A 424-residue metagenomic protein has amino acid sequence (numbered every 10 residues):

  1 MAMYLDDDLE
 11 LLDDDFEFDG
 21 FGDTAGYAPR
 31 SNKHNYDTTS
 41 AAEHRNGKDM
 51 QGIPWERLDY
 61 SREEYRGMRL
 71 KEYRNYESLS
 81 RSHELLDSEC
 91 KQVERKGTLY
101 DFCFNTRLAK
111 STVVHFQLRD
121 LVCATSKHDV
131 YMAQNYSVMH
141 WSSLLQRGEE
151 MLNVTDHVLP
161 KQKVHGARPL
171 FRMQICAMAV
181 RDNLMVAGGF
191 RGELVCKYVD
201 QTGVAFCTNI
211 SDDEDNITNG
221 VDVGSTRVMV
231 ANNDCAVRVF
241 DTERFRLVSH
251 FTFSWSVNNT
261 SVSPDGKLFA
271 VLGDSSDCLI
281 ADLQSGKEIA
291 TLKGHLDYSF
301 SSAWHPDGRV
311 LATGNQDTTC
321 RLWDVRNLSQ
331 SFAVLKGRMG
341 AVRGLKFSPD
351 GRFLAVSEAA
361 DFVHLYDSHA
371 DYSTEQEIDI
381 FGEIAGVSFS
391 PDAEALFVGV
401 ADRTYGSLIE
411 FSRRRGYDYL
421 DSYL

Functional and structural regions predicted by a protein language model:
M1-M151, R168: Intrinsically disordered terminal extensions that flank WD40 beta-propeller domains in eukaryotic WD-repeat scaffold
H83-S275, L279-A281, T291-K293, K336 (+1 more regions): WD40 beta-propeller repeat fold
T242, S263, L283, H305 (+4 more regions): Short, acidic, Ser/Thr-enriched surface-loop or helix-capping motifs
N259-T260, D297-P306, G340-P349, I384-P391: Beta-rich, blade/repeat-based domains predominating in secreted/periplasmic proteins but also intracellular
D274, C278-L335: Aromatic-anchored, glycine/proline-accented short structural segments that stabilize local strand-turns or short
V325-L328, G337, A360, H369-Y372: Active/binding-pocket-proximal capping segment
G340-L365: Loop/turn-rich, solvent-exposed surfaces of beta-rich toroidal or solenoidal domains
